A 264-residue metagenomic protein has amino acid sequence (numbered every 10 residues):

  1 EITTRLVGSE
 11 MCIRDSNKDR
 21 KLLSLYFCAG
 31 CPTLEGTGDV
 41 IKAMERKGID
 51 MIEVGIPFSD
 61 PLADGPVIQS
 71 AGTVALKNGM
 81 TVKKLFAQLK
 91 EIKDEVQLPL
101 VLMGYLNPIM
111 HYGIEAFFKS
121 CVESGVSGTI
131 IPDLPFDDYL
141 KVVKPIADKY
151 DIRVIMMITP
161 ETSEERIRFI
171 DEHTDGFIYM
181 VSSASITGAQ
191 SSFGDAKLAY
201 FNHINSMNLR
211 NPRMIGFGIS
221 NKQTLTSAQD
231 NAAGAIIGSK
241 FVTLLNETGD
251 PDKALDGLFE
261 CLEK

Functional and structural regions predicted by a protein language model:
E1-G8, C12-I13: Single conserved hydrophobic/aromatic residue that forms the stacking wall/gate of nucleotide- or nucleobase-binding
L23-F27, I52-V54, L100-G104, T129-I131 (+4 more regions): Hydrophobic faces of well-ordered beta-strands that scaffold small-molecule active sites in alpha/beta enzyme cores
L34-M44, T162-H173, I219-A235: Catalytic cores of alpha/beta
M51-P61, V126-D138, I178-A189, N231-D250: Glycine-rich phosphate-binding active-site loops on the catalytic face of alpha/beta enzymes
I56-F58, Q69-L134: Active-site beta->alpha loop and helix N-cap motifs at the rims of alpha/beta catalytic domains
D64-G72, V143, K240-K264: C-terminal helical cap(s) of enzyme catalytic domains, especially alpha/beta-barrels
I68-A71, N78, I167-S206, N246-G249: Glycine/Thr-rich beta-alpha phosphate-binding loop at enzyme active sites
K77-M80, G125-Y139, R153-T162, V181: Catalytic beta/alpha-barrel core
